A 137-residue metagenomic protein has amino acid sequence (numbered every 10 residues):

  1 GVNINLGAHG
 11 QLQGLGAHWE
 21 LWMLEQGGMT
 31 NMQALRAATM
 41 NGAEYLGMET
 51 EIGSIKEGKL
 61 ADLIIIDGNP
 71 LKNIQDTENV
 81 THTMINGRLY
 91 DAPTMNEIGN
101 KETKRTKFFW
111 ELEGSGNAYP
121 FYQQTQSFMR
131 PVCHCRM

Functional and structural regions predicted by a protein language model:
G1-G27, P93, I98-K107, E111-M137: Active-site neighborhoods of metal-dependent hydrolases
G1-I66: His/Asp/Glu-enriched, well-ordered alpha-helical/loop segment that forms or immediately abuts the divalent-metal
M40, E44, L60-K101: C-terminal cap of metal-dependent C-N hydrolases
I52-S54, N69-N73, E111-G114: Short, charged low-complexity intrinsically disordered segments located at boundaries of structured domains
